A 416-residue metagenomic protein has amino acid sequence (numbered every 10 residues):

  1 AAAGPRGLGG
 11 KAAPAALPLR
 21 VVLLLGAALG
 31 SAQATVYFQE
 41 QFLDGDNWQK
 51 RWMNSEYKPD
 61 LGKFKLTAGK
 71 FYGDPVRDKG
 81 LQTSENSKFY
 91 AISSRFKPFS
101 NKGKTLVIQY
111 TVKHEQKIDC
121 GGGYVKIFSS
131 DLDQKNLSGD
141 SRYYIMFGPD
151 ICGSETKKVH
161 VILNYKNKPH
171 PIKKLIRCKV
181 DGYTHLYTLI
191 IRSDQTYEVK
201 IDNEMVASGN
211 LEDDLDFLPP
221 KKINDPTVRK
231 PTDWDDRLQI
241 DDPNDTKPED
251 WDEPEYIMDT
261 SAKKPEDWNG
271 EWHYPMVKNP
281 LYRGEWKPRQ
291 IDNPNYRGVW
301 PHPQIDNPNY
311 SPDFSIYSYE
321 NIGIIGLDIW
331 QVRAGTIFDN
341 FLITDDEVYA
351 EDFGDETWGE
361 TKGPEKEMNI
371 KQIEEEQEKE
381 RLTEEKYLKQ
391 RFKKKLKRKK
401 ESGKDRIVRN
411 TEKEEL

Functional and structural regions predicted by a protein language model:
G26-K58, D355: Extracellular carbohydrate-recognition regions
D46-G80, S141-M146: Extracellular glycan-recognition surfaces and repeat-rich motifs
K65-G73, K126-K166, K173, P219: Glycan-recognition/cleft segments
E85, F89-G103, I172-I176: Short surface loop/edge beta-strand patches of beta-sandwich-type extracellular domains that form ligand-contact sites
N101-Q116, F341: A carbohydrate-recognition surface predominantly in extracellular/luminal proteins
L163-T188: Short, aromatic/His-centered strand-loop micro-motif at the edge of beta-sheets
Y183-E198, D202: Localized edge beta-strand/strand-to-loop motifs within extracellular or lumenal beta-rich domains
E204-Y319: Short, solvent-exposed beta-strand-to-loop segments that form ligand-recognition rims of beta-rich domains
